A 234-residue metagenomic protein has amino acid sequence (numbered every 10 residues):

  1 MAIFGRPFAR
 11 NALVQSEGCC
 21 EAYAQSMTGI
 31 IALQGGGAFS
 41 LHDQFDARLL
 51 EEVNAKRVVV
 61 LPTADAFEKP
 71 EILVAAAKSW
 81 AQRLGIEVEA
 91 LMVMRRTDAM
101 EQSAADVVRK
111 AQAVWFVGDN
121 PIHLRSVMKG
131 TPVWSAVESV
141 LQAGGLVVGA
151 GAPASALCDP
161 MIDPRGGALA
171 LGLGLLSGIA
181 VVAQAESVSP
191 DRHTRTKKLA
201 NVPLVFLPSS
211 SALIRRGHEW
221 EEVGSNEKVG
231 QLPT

Functional and structural regions predicted by a protein language model:
M1-R10: Extreme N-terminal basic, low-complexity initiation segments that serve as generic localization/processing leaders
C19-C20: Cysteine-centered motifs
S26-N54, D65-A75, S79-L84, M161-D163 (+1 more regions): C-terminal and late-domain segments of enzyme folds
R57, Q112-A113, L146: Structural motif
D65-H123: Portal/gating segments that form or line small-molecule/metal binding sites
V117, R125-P190: Class I SAM-dependent methyltransferase SAM-binding "motif I" and its flanking Rossmann-like core
